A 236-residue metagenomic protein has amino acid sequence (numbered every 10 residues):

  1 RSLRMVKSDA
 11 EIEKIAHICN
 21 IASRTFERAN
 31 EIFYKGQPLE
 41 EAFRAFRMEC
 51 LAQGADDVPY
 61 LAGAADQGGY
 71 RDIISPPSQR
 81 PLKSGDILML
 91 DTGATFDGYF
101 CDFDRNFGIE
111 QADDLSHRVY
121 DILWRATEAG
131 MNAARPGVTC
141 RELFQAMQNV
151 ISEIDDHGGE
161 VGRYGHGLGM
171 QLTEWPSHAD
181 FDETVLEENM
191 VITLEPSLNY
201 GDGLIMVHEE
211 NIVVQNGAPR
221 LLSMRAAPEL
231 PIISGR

Functional and structural regions predicted by a protein language model:
R1-R236: Active-site neighborhoods and metal-handling regions in enzymes and metal-associated proteins
